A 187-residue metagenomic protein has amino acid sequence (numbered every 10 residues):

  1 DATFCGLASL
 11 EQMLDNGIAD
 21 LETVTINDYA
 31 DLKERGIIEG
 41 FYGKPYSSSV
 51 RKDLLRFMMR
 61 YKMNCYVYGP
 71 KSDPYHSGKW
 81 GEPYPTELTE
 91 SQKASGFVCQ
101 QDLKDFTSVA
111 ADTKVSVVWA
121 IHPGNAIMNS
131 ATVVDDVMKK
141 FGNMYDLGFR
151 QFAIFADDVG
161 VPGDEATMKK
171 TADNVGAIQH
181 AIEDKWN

Functional and structural regions predicted by a protein language model:
D1-G142, D146-R150, E183: Feature activates predominantly on carbohydrate-active enzymes
G142-N187: Active-site neighborhood of glycoside hydrolase catalytic domains
